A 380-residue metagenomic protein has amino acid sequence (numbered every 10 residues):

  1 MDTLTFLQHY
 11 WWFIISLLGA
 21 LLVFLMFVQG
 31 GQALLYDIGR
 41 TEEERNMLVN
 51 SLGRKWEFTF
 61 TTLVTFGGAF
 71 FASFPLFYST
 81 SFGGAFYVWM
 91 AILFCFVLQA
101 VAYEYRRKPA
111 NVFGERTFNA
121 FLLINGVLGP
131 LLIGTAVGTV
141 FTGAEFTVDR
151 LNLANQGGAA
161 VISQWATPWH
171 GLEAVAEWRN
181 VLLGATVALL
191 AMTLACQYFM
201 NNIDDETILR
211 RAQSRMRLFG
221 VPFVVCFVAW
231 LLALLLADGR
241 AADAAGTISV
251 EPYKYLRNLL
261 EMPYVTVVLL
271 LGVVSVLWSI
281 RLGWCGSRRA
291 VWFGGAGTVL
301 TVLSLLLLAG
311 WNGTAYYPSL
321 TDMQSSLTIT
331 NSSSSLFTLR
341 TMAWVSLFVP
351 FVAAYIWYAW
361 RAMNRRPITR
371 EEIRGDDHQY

Functional and structural regions predicted by a protein language model:
M1-F60, V64-G67: N-terminal signal-anchor module of multipass membrane proteins
Q8-L17, E115-I133, R210-F223, C285-V299: Alpha-helical transmembrane segments and their helix-start/interface "positive-inside/aromatic belt" motifs in integral
V23-Y36, V97-N111, E145-L153, A185-I208 (+2 more regions): Juxtamembrane interface elements at the cytosolic ends of transmembrane helices in multi-pass membrane proteins
F82-W89, L98-V187: Membrane-interface helix-loop-helix junctions at boundaries between adjacent transmembrane segments
I124-F146, F219-A233, F293-W311: Hydrophobic alpha-helical membrane-insertion segments
V137-Q164, L232-T247, L308-D322: Membrane-helix interface motif
W165-L190, L256-V274, S333-A353: Hydrophobic alpha-helical transmembrane segments
S249-P252, P318-T338: Short, membrane-exposed interhelical loops at transmembrane-helix boundaries
